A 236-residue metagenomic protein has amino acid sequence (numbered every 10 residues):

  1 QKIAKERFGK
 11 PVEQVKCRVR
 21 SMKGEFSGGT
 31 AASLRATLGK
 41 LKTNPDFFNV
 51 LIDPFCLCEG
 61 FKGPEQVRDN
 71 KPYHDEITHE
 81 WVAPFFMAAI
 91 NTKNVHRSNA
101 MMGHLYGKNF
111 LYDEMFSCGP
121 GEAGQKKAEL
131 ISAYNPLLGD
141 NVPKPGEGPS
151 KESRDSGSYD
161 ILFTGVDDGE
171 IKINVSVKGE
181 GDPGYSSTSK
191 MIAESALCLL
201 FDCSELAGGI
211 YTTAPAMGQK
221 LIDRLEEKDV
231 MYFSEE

Functional and structural regions predicted by a protein language model:
K2-E236: C-terminal catalytic/substrate-binding lobe primarily of soluble NAD(P)-dependent oxidoreductases
